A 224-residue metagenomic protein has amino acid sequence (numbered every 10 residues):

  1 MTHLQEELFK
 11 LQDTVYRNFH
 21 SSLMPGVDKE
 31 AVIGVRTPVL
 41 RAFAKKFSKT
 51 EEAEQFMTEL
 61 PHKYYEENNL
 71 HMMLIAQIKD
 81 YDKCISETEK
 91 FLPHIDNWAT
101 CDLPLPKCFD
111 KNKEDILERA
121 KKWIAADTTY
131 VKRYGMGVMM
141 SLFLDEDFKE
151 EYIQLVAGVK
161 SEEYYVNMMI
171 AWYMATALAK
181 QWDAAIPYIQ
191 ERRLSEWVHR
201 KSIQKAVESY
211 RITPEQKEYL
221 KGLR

Functional and structural regions predicted by a protein language model:
M1-R224: Alpha-helical scaffold domains
